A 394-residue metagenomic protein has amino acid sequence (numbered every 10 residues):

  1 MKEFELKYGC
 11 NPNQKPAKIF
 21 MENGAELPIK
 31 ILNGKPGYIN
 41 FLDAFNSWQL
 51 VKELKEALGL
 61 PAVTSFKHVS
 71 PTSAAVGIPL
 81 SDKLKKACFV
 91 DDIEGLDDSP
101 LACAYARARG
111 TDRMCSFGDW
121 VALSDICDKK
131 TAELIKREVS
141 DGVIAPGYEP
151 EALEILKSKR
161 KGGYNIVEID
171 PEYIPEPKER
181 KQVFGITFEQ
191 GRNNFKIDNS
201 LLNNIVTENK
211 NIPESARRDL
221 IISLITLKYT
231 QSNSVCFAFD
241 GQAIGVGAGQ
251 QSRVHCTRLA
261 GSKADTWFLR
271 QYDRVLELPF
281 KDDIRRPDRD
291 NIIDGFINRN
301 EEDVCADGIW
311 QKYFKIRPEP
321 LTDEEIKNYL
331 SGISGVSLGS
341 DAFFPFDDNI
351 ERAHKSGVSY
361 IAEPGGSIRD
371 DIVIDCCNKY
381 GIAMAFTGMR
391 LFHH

Functional and structural regions predicted by a protein language model:
M1-L201, A216-S234: Active-site loops and adjacent core secondary-structure elements that bind or stabilize anionic groups
E53, Y229, T266-R270, K355 (+1 more regions): Conserved helix-loop functional segments at active or binding sites
A57-S65, I166-I169, S232-F239, L269-F280 (+1 more regions): Flexible, glycine/charged-enriched surface loops at secondary-structure junctions
P61-A62, K67-A75, S234, F239 (+3 more regions): Glycine-rich phosphate/pyrophosphate-binding loops and their adjacent beta-strand/loop elements at enzyme active sites
S70, C127, F239-Q242, Q250 (+2 more regions): Active-site-proximal loop/turn and secondary-structure-junction residues that shape catalytic pockets, frequently
T72-M114, I244-F343: Glycine- and Gly-Pro-enriched alpha-helical subdomains that act as flexible, kink-prone "lid/hinge" or packing modules
D119, L123-S124, K129, R137-V167 (+6 more regions): C-terminal binding/interaction regions
P177-I212, R270-N291: Substrate-contacting helices/loops that form the catalytic groove of nucleic-acid and nucleotide-polymer processing
